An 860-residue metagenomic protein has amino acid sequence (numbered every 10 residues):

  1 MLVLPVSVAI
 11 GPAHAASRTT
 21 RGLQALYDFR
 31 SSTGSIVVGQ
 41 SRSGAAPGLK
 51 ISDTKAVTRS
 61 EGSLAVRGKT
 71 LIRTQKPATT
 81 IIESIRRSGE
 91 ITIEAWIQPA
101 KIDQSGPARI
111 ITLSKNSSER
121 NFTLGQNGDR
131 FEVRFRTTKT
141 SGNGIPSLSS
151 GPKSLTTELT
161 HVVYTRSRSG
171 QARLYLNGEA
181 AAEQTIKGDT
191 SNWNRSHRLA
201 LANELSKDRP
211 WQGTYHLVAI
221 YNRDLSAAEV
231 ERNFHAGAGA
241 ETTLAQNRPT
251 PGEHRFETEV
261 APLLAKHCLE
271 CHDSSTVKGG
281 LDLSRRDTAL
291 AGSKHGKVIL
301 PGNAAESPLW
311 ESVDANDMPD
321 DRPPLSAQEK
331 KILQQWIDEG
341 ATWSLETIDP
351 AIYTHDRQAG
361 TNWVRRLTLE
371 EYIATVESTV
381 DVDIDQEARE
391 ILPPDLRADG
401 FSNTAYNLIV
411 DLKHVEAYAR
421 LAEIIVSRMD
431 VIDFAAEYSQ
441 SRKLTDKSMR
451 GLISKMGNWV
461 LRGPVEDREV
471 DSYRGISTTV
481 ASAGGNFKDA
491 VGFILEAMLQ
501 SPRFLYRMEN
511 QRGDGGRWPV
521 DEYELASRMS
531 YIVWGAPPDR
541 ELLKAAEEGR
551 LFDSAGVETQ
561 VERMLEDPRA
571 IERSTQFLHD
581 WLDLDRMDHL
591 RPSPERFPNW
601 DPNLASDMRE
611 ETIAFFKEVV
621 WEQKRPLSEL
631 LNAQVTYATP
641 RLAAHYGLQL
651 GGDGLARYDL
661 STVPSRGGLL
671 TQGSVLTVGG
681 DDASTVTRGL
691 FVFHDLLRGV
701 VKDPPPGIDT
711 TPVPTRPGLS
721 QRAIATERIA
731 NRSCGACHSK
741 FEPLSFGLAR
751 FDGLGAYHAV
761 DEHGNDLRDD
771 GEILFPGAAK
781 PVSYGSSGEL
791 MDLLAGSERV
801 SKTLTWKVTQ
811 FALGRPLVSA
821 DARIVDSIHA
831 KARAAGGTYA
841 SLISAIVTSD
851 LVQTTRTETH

Functional and structural regions predicted by a protein language model:
M1, A13-L71, S114-N116, E231-N247: Extracytoplasmic low-complexity segments
H14-T19, L217, D224, A228-E437 (+13 more regions): Aromatic- and Gly/Pro-enriched helix-to-coil junctions and flexible linker segments
A16-R18, R67-T92, L113-S114, G144-S154 (+1 more regions): Short surface loop/edge beta-strand patches of beta-sandwich-type extracellular domains that form ligand-contact sites
I51, R109-R136: Glycan-recognition/cleft segments
R134-H161: Short, aromatic/His-centered strand-loop micro-motif at the edge of beta-sheets
E158-R173: Localized edge beta-strand/strand-to-loop motifs within extracellular or lumenal beta-rich domains
K187, R195-H216, I220-D224: Extracellular glycan-interaction patches encoded by glycine-rich segments
N247-L290, N303-P308, S312-K331, A643 (+6 more regions): Sequence context surrounding c-type heme c attachment/ligation sites in exported
